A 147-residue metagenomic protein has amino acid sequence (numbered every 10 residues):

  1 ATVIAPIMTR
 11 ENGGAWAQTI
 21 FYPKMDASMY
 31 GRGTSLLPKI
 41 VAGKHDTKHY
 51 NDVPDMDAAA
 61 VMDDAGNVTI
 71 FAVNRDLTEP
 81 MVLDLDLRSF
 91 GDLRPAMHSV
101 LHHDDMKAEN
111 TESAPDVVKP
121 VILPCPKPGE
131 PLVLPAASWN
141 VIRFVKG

Functional and structural regions predicted by a protein language model:
A1, I40, A72-N74, L85-L87 (+2 more regions): Active-site proximal loops enriched in glycine and acidic residues that flank catalytic Cys/His/Asp and coordinate
A1-A58, D64-A65: Aromatic/acidic polysaccharide-binding cleft in carbohydrate-active enzymes
A1-P6, T47, V68, L77-P80 (+1 more regions): Flexible loop/turn segments at secondary-structure boundaries
N12-Y22, A27-Y30, V73-R75, D86 (+4 more regions): Structured catalytic/translocation cores of nucleotide/phosphate-coupled proteins
L37, V41-K44, D64, E79 (+1 more regions): Ser/Thr- and Asn-enriched, surface-exposed coil loops between beta-strands
D52-D92, H98, N140: Carbohydrate-binding surface patches
F90-L134: Acidic, Ser/Thr/Pro-rich beta/coil linker or hinge segments at domain junctions
L132-F144: Short Pro-Gly-centered flexible turn/kink motifs
